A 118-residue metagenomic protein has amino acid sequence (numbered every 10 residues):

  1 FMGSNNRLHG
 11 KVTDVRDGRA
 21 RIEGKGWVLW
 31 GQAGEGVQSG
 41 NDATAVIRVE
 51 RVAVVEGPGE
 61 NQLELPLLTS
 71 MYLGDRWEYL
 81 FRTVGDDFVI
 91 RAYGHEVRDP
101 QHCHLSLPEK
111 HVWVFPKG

Functional and structural regions predicted by a protein language model:
F1-M2: Short acidic-hydrophobic catalytic motif
N5-G118: Non-catalytic connector elements of ABC transporters
